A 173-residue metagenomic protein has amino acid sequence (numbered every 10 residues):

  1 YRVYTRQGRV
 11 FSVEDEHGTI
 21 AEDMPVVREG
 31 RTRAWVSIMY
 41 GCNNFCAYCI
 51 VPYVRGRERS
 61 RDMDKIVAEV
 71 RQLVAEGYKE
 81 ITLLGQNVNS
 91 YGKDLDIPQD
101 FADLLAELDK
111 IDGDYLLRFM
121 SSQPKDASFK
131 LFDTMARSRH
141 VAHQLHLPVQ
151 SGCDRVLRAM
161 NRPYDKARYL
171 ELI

Functional and structural regions predicted by a protein language model:
Y1-Y91, L145, A167-I173: Proteins enriched for Cys/Gly/acidic motifs involved in redox and nucleic-acid/cofactor modification
A75-I173: Conserved SAM/AdoMet-binding glycine-rich loop
